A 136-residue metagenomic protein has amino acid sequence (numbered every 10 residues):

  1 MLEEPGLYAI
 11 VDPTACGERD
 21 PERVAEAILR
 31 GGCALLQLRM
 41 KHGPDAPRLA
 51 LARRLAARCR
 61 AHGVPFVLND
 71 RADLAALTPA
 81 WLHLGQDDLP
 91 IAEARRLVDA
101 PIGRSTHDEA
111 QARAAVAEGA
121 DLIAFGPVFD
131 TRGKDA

Functional and structural regions predicted by a protein language model:
M1-D88, E93-D121: Conserved N-terminal beta1-alpha1 strand-loop-helix module at the mouth
D121-A136: Active-site/ligand-binding-proximal alpha/beta "capping" segment
